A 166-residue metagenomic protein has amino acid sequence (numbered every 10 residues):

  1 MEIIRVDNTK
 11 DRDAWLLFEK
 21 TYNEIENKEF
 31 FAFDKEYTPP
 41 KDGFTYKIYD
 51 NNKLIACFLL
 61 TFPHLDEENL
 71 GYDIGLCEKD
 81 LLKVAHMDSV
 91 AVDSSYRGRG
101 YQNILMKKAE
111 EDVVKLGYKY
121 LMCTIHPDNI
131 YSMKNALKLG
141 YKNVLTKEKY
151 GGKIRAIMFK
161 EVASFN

Functional and structural regions predicted by a protein language model:
M1-L16: A short beta-loop-alpha structural element at the N-terminal edge of CoA-dependent acyl/N-acetyltransferase catalytic
N23-N51, L59: Active-site rim helix/loop that mediates acceptor-substrate recognition in acyltransferases
C57-S89: Conserved acyl-donor/pantetheine-binding loop and adjacent beta-alpha core of acyl/acetyltransferases and related
L76-C77, D88-R97, I125-H126: A short, internal acetyl-CoA/4′-phosphopantetheine-binding micro-motif in the GNAT/acyltransferase core
V92, G98-E111, K134, K138: Conserved acetyl-CoA-binding loop-helix of GNAT-fold acetyltransferases
R97, C123-M133, G151: Conserved beta-strand-loop-alpha-helix junction that forms the acyl-donor binding cleft
V113-I125: Conserved GNAT acetyl-CoA-binding A-motif
K115, P127-L145: Conserved active-site alpha-helix within GNAT-family acetyltransferase domains
